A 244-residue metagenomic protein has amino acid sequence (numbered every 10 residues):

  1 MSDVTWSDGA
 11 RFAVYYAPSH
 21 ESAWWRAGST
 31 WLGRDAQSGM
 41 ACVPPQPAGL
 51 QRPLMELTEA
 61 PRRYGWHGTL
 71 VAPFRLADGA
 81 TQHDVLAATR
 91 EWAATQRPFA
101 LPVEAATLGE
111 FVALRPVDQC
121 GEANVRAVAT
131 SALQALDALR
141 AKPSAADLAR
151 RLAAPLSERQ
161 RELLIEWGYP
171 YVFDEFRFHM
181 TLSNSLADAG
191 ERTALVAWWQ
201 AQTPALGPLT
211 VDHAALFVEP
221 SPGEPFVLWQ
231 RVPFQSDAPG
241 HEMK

Functional and structural regions predicted by a protein language model:
M1-A106, A123, A127-P208, S221-K244: Basic, often amphipathic N-terminal segments
T107-C120, V218-E224: Short, conserved secondary-structure transition motifs
A214-L216: Interaction-mediating elements
